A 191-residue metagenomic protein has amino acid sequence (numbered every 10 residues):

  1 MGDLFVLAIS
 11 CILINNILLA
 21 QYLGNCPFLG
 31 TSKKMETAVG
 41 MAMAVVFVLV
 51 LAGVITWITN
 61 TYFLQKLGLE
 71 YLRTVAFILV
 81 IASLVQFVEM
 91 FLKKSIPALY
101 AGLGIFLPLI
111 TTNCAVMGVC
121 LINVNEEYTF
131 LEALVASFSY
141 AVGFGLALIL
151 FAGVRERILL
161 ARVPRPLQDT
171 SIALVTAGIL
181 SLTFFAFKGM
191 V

Functional and structural regions predicted by a protein language model:
M1-F5, I58-Y71, C120-L134, K188-V191: Helix-coil boundary and interhelical linker segments in multi-pass alpha-helical membrane proteins
D3-L18, L67-I81, L134-A147: Structural signature of hydrophobic alpha-helical transmembrane segments
L7-I14, V45-V50, V54, I78-E89 (+3 more regions): Hydrophobic core segments of alpha-helical transmembrane domains in multi-pass membrane transport and ion-translocation
I9-A44: Juxtamembrane transmembrane-helix termini in multi-pass membrane transport proteins
Y22-G30, E89-S95, F106-L107, C114-E127: Generic transmembrane alpha-helix signature in multi-pass membrane proteins, especially transporters/channels
M35-F47, Y71-F77, L99-I110, P164-I172: Cytoplasmic-side transmembrane-helix entry/capping segments in multi-pass membrane proteins
T61-G104: Ordered, amphipathic secondary-structure segments that act as subunit-interaction surfaces in large macromolecular
F130-V191: C-terminal transmembrane helix-loop-helix hairpin of multi-pass membrane proteins
